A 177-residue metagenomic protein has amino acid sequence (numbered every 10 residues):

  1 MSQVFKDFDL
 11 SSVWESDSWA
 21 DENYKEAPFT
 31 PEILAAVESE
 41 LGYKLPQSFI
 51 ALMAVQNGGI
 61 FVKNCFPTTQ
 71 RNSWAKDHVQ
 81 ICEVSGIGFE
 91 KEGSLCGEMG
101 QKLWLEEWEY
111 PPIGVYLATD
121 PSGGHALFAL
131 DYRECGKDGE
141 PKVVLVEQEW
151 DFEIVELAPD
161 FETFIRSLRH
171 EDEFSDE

Functional and structural regions predicted by a protein language model:
M1-G123, D172, D176: A surface-exposed partner-binding patch
G58-F61, L127, V155-L157: Short, solvent-exposed polar/charged micro-motifs at secondary-structure junctions
L105-E106, Y132, V143: Bulky hydrophobic/aromatic packing residues
I113-V115, A126-F128, K142: Generic beta-strand structural signal
T119-P121, E134, E147-W150: Short, flexible loop/turn elements at secondary-structure junctions
H125-G136: Low-complexity, glycine/alanine/valine/leucine- and proline-rich hydrophobic stretches
V144-E147, D151-H170: Compact, glycine/acidic-enriched structural inserts
